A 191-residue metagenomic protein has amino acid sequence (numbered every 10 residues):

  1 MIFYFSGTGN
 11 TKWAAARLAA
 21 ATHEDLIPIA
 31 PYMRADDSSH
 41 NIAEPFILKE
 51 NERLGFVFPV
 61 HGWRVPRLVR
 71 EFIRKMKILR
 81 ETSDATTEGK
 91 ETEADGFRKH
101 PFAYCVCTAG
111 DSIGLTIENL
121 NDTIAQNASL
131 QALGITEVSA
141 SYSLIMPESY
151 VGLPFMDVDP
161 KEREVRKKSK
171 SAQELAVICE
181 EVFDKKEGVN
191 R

Functional and structural regions predicted by a protein language model:
I2, T8-N10, A21-D25, A30-M33 (+2 more regions): FMN-binding flavodoxin-like domain, especially the glycine-rich phosphate-binding loop
W13: N-terminal beta-strand-loop-alpha-helix module at the start of alpha/beta ligand-binding or catalytic domains
R17-A19: A conserved segment at the C-terminal end of the G1
R34-P45: Structural motif
